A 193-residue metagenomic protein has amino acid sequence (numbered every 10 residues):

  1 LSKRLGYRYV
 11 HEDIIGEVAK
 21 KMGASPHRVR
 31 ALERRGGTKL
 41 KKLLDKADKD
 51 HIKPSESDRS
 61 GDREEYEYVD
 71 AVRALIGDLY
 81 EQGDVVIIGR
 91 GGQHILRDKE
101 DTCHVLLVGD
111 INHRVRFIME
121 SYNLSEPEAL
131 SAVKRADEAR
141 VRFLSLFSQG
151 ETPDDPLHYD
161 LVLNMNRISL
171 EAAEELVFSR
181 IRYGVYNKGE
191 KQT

Functional and structural regions predicted by a protein language model:
L1-S2: Glycine-rich phosphate-binding P-loop
G6-K20: Short beta-strand-centered segment that lines the nucleotide-binding/catalytic pocket of NTP-utilizing
A19-D84: ATP-dependent small-molecule kinase phosphotransfer cores that center on conserved nucleotide phosphate-binding segments
G37-D45, K49, K53, S125-E171: Small-molecule kinase domains that catalyze NTP-dependent phosphoryl transfer to phosphate-bearing small molecules
R73, L170-F178: Short, amphipathic alpha-helical "lid/cap" segments that border enzyme active or binding sites
G89-Q93: Short, polar loop motifs at secondary-structure junctions
D98-S121, E126-A136: Conserved phosphate-donor/acceptor-positioning beta-strand/loop module used by diverse small-molecule
G184-T193: C-terminal helical "lid" subdomain and adjoining coupling/linker elements of P-loop NTPases
